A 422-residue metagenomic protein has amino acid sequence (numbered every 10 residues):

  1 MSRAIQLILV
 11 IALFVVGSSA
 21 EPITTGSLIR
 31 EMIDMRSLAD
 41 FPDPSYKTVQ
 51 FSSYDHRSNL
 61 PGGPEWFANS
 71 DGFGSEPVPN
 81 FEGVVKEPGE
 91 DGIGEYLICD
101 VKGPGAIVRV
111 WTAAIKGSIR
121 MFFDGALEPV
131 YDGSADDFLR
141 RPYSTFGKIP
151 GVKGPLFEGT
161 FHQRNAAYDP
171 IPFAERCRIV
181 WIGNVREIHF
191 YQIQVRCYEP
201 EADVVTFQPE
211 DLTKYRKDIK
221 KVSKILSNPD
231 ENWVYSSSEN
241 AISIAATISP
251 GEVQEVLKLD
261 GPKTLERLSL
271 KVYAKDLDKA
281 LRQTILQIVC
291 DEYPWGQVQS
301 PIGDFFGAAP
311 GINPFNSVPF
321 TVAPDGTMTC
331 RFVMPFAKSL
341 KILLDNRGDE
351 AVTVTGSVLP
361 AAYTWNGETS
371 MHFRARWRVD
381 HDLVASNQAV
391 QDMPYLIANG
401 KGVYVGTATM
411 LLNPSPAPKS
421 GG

Functional and structural regions predicted by a protein language model:
M1-S2: N-terminal secretory signal peptides that target proteins for export/translocation
Q6-V16: Bacterial N-terminal signal peptides
E21-G422: Beta-strand-centric surfaces of beta-sandwich/beta-rich domains
